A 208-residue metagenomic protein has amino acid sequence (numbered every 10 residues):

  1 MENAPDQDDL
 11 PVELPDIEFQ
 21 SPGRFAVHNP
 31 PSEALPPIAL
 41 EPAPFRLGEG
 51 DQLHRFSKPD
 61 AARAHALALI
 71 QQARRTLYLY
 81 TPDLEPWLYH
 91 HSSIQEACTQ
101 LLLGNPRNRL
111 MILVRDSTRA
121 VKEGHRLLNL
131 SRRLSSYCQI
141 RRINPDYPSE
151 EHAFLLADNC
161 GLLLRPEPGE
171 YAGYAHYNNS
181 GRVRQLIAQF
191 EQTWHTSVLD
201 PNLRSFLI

Functional and structural regions predicted by a protein language model:
M1-L67, P168, V183-L186, Q192-L203: N-terminal localization/anchoring segments of enzymes in phospholipid and broader phosphate metabolism
N3-P15, L77, Q139-R184: HKD (HxKxxxxD) catalytic microenvironment of the phospholipase D
R55-F56, W87-H91, H176: Flexible, glycine- and charge-enriched loops at secondary-structure boundaries
L69-L134: Primarily the HKD phosphodiesterase
T81, R109, V114, C138 (+3 more regions): Long, hydrophobic, amphipathic alpha-helical segments used as structural scaffolds
L101-N105, S135-Q139, L164-E167, N179-R182 (+2 more regions): Glycine-rich loops and low-complexity Gly/Arg-rich segments that provide flexible linkers or classic glycine-based
L207-I208: Signal-transducing coiled-coil/dimerization helices and immediately adjacent hinge/linker segments that couple sensory
